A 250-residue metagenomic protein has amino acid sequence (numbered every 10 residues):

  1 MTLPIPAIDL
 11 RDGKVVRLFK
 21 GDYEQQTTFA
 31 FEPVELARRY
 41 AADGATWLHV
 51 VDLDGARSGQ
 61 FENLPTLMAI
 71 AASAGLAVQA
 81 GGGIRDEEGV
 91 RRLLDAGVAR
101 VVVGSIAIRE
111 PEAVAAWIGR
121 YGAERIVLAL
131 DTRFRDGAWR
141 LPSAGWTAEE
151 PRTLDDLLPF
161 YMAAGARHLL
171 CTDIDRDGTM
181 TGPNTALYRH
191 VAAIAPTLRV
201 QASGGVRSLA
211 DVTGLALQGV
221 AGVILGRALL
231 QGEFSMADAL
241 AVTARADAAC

Functional and structural regions predicted by a protein language model:
L3-A7, W47, G75-Q79, A99-V102 (+5 more regions): Structural preference for beta-strand elements that scaffold enzyme active sites
D9, Y40, L48, L93 (+5 more regions): Conserved, mostly hydrophobic/aromatic
G13-V16, K20-E24, L94, V98-D177: Conserved anion-binding
W47-P65, S105, L170-T181: Glycine-rich, proline-tolerant flexible connector loops at the mouths of alpha/beta enzymes
D54, G59-Y121: Glycine/small-residue-rich loop that forms an oxyanion/phosphate-binding "nest" at active or ligand-binding sites
F61-M68, E150-D155, T181-R189: Charged helix-capping and loop-helix junction motifs
S73-A74, V78-V101, A186-L225: Catalytic cores of alpha/beta
V114-Y121, A216-Q218, G222-L225, L229-C250: C-terminal helical cap(s) of enzyme catalytic domains, especially alpha/beta-barrels
